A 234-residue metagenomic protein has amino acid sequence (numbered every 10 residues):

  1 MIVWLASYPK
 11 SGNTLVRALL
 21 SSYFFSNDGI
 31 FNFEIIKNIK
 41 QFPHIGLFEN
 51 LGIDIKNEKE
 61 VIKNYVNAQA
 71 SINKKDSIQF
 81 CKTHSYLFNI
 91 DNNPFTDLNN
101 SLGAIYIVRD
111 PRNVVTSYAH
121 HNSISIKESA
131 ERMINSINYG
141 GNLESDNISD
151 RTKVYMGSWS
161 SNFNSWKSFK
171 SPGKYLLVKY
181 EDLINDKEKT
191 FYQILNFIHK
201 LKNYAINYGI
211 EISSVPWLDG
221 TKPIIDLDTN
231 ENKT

Functional and structural regions predicted by a protein language model:
M1-V178: PAPS-dependent sulfotransferase catalytic domain
N27-N50, F80, S171-T234: The conserved 3'-phosphoadenosine-5'-phosphosulfate
